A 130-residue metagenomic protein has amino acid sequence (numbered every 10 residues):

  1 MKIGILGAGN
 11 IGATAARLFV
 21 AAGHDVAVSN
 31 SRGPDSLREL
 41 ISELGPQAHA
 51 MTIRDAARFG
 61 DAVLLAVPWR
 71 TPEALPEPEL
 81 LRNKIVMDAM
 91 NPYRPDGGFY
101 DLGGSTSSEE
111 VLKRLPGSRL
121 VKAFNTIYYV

Functional and structural regions predicted by a protein language model:
M1-E43: NAD(P)+-binding Rossmann beta1-loop-alpha1 motif at the extreme N-terminus of oxidoreductases
A8, N30-S31, I53, V67-P68 (+3 more regions): Fold-independent oxyanion-binding glycine-rich loops and adjacent beta-strand/coil segments at enzyme active sites
A16-L18, L40-I41, L75-E79, G98-Y100: Short amphipathic alpha-helical segments
G45-Q47, M51-D96: Rossmann-like NAD(P)-binding element
A89-V130: Rossmann-fold NAD(P)-binding glycine/threonine-rich loop
